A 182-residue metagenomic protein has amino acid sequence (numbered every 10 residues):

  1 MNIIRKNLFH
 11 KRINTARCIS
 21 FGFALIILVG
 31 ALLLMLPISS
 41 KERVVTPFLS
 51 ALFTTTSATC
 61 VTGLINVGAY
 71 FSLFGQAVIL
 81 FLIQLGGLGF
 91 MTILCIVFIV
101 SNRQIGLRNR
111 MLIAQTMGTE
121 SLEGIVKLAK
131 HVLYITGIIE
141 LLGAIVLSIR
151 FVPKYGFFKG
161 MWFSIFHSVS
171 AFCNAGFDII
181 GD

Functional and structural regions predicted by a protein language model:
M1-D182: Membrane-proximal intracellular helices of multi-pass ion channels
